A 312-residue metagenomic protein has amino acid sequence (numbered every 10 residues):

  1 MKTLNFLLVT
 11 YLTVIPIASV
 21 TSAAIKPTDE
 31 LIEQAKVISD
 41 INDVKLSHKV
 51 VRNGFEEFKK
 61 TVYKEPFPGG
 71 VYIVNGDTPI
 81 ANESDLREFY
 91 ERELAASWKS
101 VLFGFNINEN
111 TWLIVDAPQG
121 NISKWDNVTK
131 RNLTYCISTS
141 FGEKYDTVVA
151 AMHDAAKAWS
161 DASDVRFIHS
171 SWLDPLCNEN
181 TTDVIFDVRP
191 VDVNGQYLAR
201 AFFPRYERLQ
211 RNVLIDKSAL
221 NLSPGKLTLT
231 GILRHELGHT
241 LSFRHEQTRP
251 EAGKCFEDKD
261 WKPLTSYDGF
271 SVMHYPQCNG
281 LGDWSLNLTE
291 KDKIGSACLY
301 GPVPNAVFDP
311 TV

Functional and structural regions predicted by a protein language model:
K2-A24: Classical Sec-dependent N-terminal signal peptides that target proteins to the secretory pathway
S19, R131, T182, G269: Residue-level signal for beta-strand positions within conserved beta-sheet cores that form or flank
A24-T147, A156, K259-T265, C298-D309: Disordered inhibitory propeptide/activation segment of secreted metzincin zinc metalloprotease zymogens, centered on
Y135, W159, H235, M273 (+1 more regions): Divalent metal-coordination and catalytic microenvironments
F141, D146-S266: Metzincin-family zinc-dependent endopeptidase catalytic domain
R211, D216, L220-S223, T228 (+1 more regions): Metalloprotease/metallohydrolase-associated module, dominated by Zn2+-dependent proteases
